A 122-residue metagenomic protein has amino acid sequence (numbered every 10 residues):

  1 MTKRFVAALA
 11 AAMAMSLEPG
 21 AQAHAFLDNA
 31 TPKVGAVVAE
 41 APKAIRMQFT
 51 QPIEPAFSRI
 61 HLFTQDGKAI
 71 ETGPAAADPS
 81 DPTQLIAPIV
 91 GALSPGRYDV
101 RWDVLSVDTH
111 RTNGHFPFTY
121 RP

Functional and structural regions predicted by a protein language model:
A8-S16: Bacterial N-terminal signal peptides
E18-G20: N-terminal signal peptide c-region/cleavage motif recognized by signal peptidases
A23-A41: N-terminal edge beta-strand
A44-Q51, T109-P122: Extended, polar beta-sheet/loop recognition surfaces of beta-rich domains that mediate binding to diverse ligands
R46, Q51-G73: Short, surface-exposed alpha-helix to beta-strand junction/turn motifs within ectodomains of secreted and cell-envelope
V90-P95: Surface-exposed, short loops/turns at beta-strand junctions within beta-sandwich domains
Y98-V100: A short tyrosine-centered beta-strand micro-motif
D103-V107: Beta-strand-rich extracellular modules
